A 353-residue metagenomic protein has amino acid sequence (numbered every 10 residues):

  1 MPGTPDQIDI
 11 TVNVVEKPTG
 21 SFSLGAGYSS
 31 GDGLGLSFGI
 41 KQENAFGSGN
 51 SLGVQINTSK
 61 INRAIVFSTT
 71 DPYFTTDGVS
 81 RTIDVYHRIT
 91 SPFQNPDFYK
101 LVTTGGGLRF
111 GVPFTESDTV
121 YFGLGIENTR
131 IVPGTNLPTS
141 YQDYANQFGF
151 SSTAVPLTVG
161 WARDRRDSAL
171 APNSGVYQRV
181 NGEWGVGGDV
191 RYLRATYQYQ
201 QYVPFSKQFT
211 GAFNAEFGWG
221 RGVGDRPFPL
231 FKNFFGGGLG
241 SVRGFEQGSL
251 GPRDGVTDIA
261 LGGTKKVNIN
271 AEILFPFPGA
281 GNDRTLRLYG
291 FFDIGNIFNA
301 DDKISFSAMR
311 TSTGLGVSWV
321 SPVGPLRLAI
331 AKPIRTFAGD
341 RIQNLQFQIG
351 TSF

Functional and structural regions predicted by a protein language model:
M1-Y177, G240-G255, I259, T264 (+2 more regions): Gram-negative/organellar outer-membrane beta-barrel architecture
I10-V15, L24-S37, V112-F114, G123 (+3 more regions): Extended beta-strand-rich architecture
